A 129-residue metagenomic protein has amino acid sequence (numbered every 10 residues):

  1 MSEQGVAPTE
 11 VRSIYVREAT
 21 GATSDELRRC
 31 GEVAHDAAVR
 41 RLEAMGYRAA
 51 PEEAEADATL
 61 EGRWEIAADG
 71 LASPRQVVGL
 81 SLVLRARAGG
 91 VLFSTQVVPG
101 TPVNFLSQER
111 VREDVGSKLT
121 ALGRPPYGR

Functional and structural regions predicted by a protein language model:
M1-I14, H35-A44, R48-A49, R85-R129: C-terminal/domain-edge helix-coil "capping" segments
V16-E18, A49-R75, L80-S81: A short, hydrophobic beta-strand-centered structural micro-motif
A19-R29, T101-L106: Second-shell loop/turn segments in exported
S24, A68-G70, G90: Residue-level signal for secondary-structure boundary sites
D25-C30, A38, L42: Extracytoplasmic/periplasm-facing segments of secreted or lipoprotein envelope proteins
E26-V33, R48-A54: A generic short-segment signal for beta-strand/edge and adjacent turn/coil regions
R29-G31, G62-W64, P74-R75, L106-E113: Surface-exposed beta-strand edges and their flanking turn/coil or helix-capping segments
